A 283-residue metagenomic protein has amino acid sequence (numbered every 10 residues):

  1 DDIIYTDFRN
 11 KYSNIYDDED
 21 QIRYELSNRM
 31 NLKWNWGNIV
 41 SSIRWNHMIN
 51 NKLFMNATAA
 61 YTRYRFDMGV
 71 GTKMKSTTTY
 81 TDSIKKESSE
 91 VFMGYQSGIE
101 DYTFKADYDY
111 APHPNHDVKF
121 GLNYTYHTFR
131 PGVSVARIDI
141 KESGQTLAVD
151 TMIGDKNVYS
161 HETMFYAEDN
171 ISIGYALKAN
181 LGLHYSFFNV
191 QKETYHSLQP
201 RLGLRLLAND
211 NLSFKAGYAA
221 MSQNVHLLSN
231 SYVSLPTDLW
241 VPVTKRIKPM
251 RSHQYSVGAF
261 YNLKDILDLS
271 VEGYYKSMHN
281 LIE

Functional and structural regions predicted by a protein language model:
D1, A57-A59, F120-L122, L181 (+4 more regions): Membrane-embedded beta-strand positions of outer-membrane beta-barrel proteins
D2-L26, M68-S76, T81-D82, P131-D139 (+5 more regions): Outer-membrane beta-barrel translocator domains and adjoining extracellular loop/strand segments of Gram-negative
R29-N31, G154, V243-K245, G258: Short, P/G- and charge-enriched loop/turn segments at secondary-structure junctions
L32-E193: Face-selective signature of the C-terminal outer-membrane beta-barrel domain
H47-N51, Y110-P114, I171-L177, L198 (+5 more regions): Outer-membrane beta-barrel strand-turn architecture
D101-K105, G154, V158, K248 (+1 more regions): Outer membrane beta-barrel strand-and-loop segments of large Gram-negative receptors, especially TonB-dependent
Y166, Q199-G203: One-face residue pattern on beta-strands with alternating periodicity enriched for small/polar residues
D210-Y255, G273-E283: Surface-exposed extracellular loop regions of Gram-negative outer-membrane beta-barrel proteins, predominantly
